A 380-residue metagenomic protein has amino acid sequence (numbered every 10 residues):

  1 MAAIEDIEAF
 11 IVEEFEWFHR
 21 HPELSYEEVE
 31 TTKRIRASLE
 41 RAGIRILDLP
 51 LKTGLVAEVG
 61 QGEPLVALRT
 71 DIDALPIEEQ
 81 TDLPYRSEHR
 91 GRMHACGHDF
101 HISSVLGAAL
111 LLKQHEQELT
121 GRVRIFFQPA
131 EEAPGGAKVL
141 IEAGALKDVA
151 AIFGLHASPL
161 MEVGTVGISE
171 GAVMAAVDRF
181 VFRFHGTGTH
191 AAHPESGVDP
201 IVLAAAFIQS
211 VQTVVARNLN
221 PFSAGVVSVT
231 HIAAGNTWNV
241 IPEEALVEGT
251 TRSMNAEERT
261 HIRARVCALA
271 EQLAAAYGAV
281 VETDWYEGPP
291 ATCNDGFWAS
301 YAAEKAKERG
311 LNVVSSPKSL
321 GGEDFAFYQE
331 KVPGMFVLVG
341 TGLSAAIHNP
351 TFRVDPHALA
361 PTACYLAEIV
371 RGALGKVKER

Functional and structural regions predicted by a protein language model:
M1-H94, D99, S103-L106, L110-L119: Acidic/His- and Gly-rich active-site-bordering loop/insert found across diverse amide/peptide-bond hydrolases
A3, I7-E14, E27, T31-S38 (+19 more regions): General structural feature for long, well-ordered alpha-helical segments within catalytic domains of soluble enzymes
F18, A57, L68, H98 (+8 more regions): Divalent metal-coordination and catalytic microenvironments
E23, D71-D73, A130, S158 (+4 more regions): Active-site beta-loop-alpha junctions enriched in small/polar residues
L55-V56, L75-I77, L83-M93, D99-F100 (+3 more regions): Histidine/acidic-residue-rich, glycine-tolerant segments that coordinate divalent metal ions
A67-R69, E78, F180, F336-T341: Non-cysteine beta-strand/loop elements that form the S-adenosyl-L-methionine
A205-R380: Metal-dependent amide/peptide-bond hydrolase catalytic core, centered on the "pita-bread" metallohydrolase fold
